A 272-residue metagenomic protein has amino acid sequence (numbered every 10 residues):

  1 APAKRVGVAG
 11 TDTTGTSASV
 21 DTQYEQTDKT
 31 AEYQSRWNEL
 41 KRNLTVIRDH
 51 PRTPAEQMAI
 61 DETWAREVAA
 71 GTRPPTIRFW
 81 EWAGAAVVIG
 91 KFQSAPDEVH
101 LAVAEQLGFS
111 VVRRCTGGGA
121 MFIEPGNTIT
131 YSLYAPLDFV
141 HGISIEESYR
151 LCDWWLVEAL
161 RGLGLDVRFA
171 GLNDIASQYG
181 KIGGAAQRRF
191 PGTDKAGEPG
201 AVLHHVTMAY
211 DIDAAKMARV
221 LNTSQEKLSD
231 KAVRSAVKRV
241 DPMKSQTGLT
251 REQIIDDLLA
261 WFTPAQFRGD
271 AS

Functional and structural regions predicted by a protein language model:
P2-D12: Extreme N-terminal basic, low-complexity initiation segments that serve as generic localization/processing leaders
S17-S19, S35: Serine residues within intrinsically disordered or low-complexity segments
D28-A102, Q106, S110, R114 (+1 more regions): Active-site loop/lid in soluble adenylation, ligation, and acyl-transfer enzymes
S35, E147-Y149, D153-D166, R188-S272: Long, positively charged amphipathic alpha-helical accessory segments at protein N-termini or as interdomain linkers
G119-F139, L228-K244: Residues forming anionic-ligand binding surfaces in small-molecule and nucleic-acid pockets of primarily soluble enzymes
T128-I175: Contiguous, small/hydrophobic- and glycine-enriched helical/loop subdomains that border and often "cap" functional
R168-P191: Beta-rich nucleic-acid/ligand-interaction surfaces
